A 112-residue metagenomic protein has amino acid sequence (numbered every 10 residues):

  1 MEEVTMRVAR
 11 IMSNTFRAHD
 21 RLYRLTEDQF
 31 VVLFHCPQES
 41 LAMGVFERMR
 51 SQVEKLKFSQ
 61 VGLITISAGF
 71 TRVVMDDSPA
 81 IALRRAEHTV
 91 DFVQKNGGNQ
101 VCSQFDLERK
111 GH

Functional and structural regions predicted by a protein language model:
M1-S13, Y23-E27, V31-V32, E39-E47 (+2 more regions): Conserved long alpha-helical elements within nucleotide-processing catalytic cores of c-di-GMP signaling and class III
Y23-R24, V53-I66: Catalytic core regions of nucleotide second-messenger enzymes
F30, I66-F70: A structural signal for short, well-ordered beta-strand segments
L33-H35, T71-V73: Short hydrophobic/aromatic beta-strand micro-patches that form the beta-sheet surface supporting nucleotide- or nucleic
H35-C36, F58, Q94-K95: Short, conserved catalytic or interaction motifs in soluble domains
E39, M43-E47, V73-C102, R109-H112: Catalytic-core segments of nucleotide cyclases and related cyclic-nucleotide turnover enzymes
